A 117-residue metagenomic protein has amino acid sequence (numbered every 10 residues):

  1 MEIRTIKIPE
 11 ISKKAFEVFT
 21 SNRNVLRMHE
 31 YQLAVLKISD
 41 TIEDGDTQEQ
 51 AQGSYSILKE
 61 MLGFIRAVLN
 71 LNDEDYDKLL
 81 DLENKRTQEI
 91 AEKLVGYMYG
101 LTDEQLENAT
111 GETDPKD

Functional and structural regions predicted by a protein language model:
M1-S12: Short, intrinsically disordered N-terminal pre-domain segments
K14-A15, F19-D117: Short, surface-exposed, charged amphipathic helix/loop patches that serve as local interaction elements
